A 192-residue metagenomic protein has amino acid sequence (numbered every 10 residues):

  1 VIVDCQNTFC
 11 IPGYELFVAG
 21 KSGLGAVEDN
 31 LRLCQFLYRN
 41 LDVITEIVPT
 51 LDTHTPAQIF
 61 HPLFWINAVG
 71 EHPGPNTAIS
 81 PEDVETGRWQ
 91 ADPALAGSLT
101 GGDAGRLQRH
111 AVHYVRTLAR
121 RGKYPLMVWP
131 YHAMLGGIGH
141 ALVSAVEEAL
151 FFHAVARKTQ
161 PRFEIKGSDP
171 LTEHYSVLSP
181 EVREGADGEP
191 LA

Functional and structural regions predicted by a protein language model:
V1-E164, P170, H174, P180-R183: Active-site acidic carboxylates
P180-A192: Surface-exposed intrinsically disordered loops and tails
